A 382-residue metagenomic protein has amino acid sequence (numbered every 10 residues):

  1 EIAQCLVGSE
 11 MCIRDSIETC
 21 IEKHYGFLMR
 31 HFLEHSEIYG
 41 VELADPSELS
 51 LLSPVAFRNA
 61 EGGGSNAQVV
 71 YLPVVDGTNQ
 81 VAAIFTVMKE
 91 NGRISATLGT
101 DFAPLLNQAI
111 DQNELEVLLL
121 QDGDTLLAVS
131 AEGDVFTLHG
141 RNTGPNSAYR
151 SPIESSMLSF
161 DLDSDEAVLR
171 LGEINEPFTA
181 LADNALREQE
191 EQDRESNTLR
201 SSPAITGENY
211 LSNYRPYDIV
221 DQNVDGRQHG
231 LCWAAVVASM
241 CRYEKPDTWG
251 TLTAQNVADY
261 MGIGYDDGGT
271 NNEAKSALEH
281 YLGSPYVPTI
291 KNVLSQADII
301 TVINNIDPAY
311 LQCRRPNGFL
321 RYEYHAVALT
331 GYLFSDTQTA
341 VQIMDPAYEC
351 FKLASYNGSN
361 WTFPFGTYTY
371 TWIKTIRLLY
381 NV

Functional and structural regions predicted by a protein language model:
E1, D221, G318: Generic anion/oxyanion-binding catalytic loop in active/binding sites
E1-G8, C12-D15: Single conserved hydrophobic/aromatic residue that forms the stacking wall/gate of nucleotide- or nucleobase-binding
D15-S16, L169: Alpha-helix boundary/N-cap detector
E18-A82, M88-P104, A254-V382: Conserved active-site-adjacent core of cysteine acyl-enzyme catalytic domains
V81-D193, I343-Y356: A short, surface-exposed interaction/processing loop segment used at functional sites
G144-G268: Active-site-adjacent structural segments surrounding the nucleophilic cysteine of cysteine proteases and isopeptidases
